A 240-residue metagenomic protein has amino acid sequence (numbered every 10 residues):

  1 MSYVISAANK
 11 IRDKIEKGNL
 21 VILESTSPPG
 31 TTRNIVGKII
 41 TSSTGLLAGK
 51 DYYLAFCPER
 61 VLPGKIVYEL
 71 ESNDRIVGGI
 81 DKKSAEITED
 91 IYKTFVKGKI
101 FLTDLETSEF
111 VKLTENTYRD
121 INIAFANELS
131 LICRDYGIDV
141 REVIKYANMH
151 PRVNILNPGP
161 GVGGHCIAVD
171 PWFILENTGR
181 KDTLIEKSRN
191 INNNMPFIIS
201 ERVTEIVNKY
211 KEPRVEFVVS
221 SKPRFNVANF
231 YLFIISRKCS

Functional and structural regions predicted by a protein language model:
M1-S240: Structural/interface elements that position substrates and couple domains in central-metabolism enzymes
